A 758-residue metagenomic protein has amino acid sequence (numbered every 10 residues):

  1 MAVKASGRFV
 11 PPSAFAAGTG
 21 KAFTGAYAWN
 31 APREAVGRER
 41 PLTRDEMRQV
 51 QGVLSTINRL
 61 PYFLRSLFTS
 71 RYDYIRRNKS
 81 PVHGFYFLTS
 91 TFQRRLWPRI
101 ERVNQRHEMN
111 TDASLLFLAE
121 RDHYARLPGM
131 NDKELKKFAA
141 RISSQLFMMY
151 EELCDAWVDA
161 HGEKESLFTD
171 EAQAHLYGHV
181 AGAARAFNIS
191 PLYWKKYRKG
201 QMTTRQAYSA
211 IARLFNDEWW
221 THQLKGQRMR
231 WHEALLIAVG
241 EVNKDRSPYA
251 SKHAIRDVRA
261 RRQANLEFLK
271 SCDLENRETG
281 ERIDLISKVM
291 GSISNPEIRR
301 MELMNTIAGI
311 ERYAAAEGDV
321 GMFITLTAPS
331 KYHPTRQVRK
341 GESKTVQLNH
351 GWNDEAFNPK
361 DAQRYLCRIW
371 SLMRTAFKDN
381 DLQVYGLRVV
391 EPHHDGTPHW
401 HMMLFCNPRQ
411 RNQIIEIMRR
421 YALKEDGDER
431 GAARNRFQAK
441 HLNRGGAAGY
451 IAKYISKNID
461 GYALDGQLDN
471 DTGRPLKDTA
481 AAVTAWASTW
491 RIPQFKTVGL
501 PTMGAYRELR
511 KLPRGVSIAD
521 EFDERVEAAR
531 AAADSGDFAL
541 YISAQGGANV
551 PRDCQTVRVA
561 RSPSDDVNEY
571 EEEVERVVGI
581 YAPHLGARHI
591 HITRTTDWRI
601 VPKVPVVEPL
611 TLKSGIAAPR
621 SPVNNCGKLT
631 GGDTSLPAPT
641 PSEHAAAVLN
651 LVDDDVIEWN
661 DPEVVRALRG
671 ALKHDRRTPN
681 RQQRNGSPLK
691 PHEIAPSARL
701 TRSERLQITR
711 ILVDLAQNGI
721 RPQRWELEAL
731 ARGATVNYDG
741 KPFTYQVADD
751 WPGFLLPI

Functional and structural regions predicted by a protein language model:
M1-G396, P408-I758: Right-hand nucleic-acid polymerase module
M403-N407: Short hydrophobic/aromatic beta-strand micro-patches that form the beta-sheet surface supporting nucleotide- or nucleic
